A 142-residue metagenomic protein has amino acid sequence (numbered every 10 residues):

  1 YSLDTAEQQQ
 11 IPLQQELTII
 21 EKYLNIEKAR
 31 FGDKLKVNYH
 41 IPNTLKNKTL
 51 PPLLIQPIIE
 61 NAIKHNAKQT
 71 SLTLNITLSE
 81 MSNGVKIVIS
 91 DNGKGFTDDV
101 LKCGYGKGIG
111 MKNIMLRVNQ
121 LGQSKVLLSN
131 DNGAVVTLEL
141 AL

Functional and structural regions predicted by a protein language model:
Y1-L128, A134-V135: Two-component histidine phosphotransfer core
A134-L142: Short C-terminal beta-strand
